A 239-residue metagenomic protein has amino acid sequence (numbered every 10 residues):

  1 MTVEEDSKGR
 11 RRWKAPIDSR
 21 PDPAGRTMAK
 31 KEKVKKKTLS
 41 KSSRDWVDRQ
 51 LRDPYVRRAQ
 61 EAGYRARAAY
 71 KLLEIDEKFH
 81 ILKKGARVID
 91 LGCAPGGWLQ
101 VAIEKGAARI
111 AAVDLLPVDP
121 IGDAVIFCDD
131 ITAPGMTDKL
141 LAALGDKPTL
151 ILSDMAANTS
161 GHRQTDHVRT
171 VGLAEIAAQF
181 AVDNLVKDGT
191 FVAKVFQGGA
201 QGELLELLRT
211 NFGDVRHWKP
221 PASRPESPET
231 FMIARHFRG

Functional and structural regions predicted by a protein language model:
P23, T27-K84: Class I SAM-dependent methyltransferase Rossmann-like catalytic core, especially the SAM/SAH-binding loop
K84-A94: Conserved class I S-adenosyl-L-methionine
P95-G106: Conserved SAM-binding loop of SAM-dependent methyltransferases across substrates and taxa, primarily the Class I
R109-D114: Conserved SAM-binding motif I beta-strand of class I
L115-S160: S-adenosyl-L-methionine
V171-K187: A short glycine-rich, Lys/Arg-flanked "PGG" loop and its adjoining helix->strand segment in the class I
D188-V195: Conserved beta-strand signature within the Rossmann-like core of class I S-adenosyl-L-methionine
Q197-G239: Class I S-adenosyl-L-methionine
